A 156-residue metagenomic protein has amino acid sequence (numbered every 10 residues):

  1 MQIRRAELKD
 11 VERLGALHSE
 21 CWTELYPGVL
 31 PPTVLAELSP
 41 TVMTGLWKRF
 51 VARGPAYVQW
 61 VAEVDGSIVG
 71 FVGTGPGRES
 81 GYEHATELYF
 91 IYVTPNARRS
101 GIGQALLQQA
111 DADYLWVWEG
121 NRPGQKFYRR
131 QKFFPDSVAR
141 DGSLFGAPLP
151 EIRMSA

Functional and structural regions predicted by a protein language model:
M1-E12, I152: Conserved N-terminal entry element of GNAT/NAT acetyltransferase domains
M1-Q2, Q108-Y114: Short glycine/proline-enriched coil/turn segments at helix->beta-strand junctions
R5-K9, S19-V29, T33-R98, Q104-Q108 (+1 more regions): Acetyl-CoA-dependent GNAT
E7, G101-I102, K132, A156: Sequence-pattern detector for short linear motifs and compositional/periodic biases rather than a specific fold
L14, H18: Hydrophobic "lid"/C-terminal helical patch of Rossmann-like NAD(P)-dependent dehydrogenase/epimerase domains
A85-T86, Y114-A156: C-terminal "cap" of GNAT-fold acetyltransferases
